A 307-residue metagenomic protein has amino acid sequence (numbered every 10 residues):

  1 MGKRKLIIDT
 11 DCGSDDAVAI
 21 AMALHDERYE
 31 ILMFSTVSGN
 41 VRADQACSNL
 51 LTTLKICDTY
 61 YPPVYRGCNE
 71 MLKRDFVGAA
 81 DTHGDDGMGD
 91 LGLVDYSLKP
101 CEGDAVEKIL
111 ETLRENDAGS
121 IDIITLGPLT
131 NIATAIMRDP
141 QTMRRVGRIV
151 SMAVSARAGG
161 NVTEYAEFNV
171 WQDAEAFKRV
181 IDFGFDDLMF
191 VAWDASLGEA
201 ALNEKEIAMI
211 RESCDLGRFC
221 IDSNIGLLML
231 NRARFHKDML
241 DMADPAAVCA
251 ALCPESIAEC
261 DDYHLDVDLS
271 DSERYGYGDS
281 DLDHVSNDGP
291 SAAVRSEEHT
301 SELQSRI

Functional and structural regions predicted by a protein language model:
G2-R4, A21-A23, E30, W171-E175 (+2 more regions): Conformational coupling and interaction surfaces
G2-T52, D86, G92-G198: Active-site histidine-anchored catalytic micro-motif
D9, P63, I123, S272 (+1 more regions): Short glycine- and Lys/Arg-enriched binding-loop motifs that mark or flank ligand-binding interfaces
T36-G39, G67-N69, S270: Acidic/polar N-terminal loop/beta-strand segments that form early-domain functional surfaces
T53-Y65: A glycine-rich helix N-cap at a beta->alpha junction
V64, V180, V248: A residue-level signal for conserved active-site and pocket-lining positions in enzyme catalytic cores
Y65-D95: Surface-exposed loop and adjacent secondary-structure segments within mature catalytic domains
V77-D85, T163-E167, K205-I207: Short, surface-exposed amphipathic charged segments that create phosphate/polyanion-binding patches used for binding
